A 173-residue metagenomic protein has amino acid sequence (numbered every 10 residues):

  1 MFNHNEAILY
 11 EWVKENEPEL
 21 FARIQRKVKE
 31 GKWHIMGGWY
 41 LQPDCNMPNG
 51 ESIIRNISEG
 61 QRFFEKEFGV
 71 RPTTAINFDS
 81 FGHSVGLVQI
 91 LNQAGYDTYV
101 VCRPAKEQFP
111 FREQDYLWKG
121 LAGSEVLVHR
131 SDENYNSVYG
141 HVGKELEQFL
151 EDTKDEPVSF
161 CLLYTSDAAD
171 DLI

Functional and structural regions predicted by a protein language model:
M1-S166: Catalytic-domain carbohydrate-binding cleft regions of carbohydrate-active enzymes
D167-I173: A short, hydrophobic C-terminal helix/tail in secreted or cell-surface proteins
